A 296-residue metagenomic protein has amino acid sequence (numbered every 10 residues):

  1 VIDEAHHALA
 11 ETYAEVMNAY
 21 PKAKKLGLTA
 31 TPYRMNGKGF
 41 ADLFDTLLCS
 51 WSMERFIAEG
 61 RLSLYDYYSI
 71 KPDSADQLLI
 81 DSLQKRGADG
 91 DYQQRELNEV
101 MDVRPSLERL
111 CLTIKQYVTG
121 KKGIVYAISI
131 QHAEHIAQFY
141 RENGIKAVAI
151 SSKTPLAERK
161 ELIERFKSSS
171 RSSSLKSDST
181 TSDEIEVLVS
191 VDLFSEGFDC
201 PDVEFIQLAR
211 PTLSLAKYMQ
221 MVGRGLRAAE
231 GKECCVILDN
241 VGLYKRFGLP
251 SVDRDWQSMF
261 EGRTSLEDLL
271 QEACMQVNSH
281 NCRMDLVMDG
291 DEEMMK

Functional and structural regions predicted by a protein language model:
D3-E4: Walker B catalytic acidic pair
H7-Y67: Post-DEXD/H (motif II) to motif III coupling segment of the RecA-like Helicase ATP-binding lobe
L47-I124: Conserved interdomain linker/interface between the two RecA-like ATPase lobes of SF2 helicase motors
R109-L110, K115, S251-K296: Long, largely alpha-helical accessory region at the distal end of helicase-like NTP-driven motors
K122-S129, I150: Conserved RecA-like ASCE P-loop NTPase motor core of nucleic-acid helicases/translocases
H135, K146-R171, K176, T180-V191: Conserved helicase ATPase core of P-loop NTP-dependent helicases/translocases
E186-S190, F194-P211, K217-Q220, C234-D239: A short beta-strand element within the Helicase C-terminal
G225-R254: Conserved segment of the helicase C-terminal RecA-like domain
